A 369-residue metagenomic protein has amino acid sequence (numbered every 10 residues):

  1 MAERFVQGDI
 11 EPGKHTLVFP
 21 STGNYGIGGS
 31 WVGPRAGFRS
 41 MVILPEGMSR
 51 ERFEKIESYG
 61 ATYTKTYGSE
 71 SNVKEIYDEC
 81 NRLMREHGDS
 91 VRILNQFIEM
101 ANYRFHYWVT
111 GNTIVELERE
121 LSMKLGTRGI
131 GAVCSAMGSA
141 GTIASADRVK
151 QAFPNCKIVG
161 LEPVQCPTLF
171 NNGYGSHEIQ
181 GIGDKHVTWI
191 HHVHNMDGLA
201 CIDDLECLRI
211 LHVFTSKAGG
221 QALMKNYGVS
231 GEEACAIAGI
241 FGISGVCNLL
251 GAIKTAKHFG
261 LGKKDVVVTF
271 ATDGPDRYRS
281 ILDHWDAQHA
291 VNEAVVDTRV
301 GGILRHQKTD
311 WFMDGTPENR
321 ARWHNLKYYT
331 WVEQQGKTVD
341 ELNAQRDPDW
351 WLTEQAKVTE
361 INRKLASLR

Functional and structural regions predicted by a protein language model:
A2-D9, I27-R39, E57-S58, A146-F153 (+1 more regions): Alpha-helix C-terminal capping segments
G8-G47, L125-T142: A short, small-residue-rich loop immediately preceding and capping a beta-strand
H15, V91-R92, G131, D197 (+1 more regions): Conserved acidic residues
T16, Y25-L83, T168-G181, K185-V187 (+1 more regions): Active-site-proximal loop->helix
G23, G33, I56, L94 (+5 more regions): Buried hydrophobic positions in well-ordered alpha/beta secondary-structure cores of metabolic enzymes
Y77, N81, R85-S90, V149-I240 (+1 more regions): Active-site/ligand-binding loops adjacent to catalytic centers
H87-A140, A144-R148, E206-A238: Active-site/ligand-binding-proximal alpha/beta "capping" segment
F97-A101, M137-G141, E162-P167, G173 (+4 more regions): Glycine-rich beta-alpha junction loops
